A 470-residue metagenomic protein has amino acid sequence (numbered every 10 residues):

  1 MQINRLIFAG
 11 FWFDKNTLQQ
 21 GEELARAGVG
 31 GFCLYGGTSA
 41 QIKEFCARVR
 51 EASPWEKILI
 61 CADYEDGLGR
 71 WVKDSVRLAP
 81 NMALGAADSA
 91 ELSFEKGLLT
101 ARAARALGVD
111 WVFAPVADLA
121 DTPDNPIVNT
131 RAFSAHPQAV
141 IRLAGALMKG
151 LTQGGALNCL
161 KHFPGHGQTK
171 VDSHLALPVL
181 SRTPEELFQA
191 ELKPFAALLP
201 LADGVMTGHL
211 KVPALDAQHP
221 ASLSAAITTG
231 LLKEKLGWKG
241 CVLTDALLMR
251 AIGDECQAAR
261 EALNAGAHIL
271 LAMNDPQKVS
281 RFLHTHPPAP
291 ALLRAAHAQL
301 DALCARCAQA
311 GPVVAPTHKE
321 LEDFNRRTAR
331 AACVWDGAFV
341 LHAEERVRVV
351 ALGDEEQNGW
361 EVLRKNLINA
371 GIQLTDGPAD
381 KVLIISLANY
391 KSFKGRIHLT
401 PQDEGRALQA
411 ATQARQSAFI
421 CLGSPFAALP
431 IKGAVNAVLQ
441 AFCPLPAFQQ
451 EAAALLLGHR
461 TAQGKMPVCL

Functional and structural regions predicted by a protein language model:
M1-G28, E234, E255-L470: Preference for extracellular/luminal or secreted protein segments
G10, F32, G37-P54, I58 (+3 more regions): Second-shell residues forming the walls of enzyme active-site clefts
W12-R26, E91-A103, F188-F195, D254-A259: Short, acidic/polar
V76-S89, A132-S134: A charged helix-plus-loop insertion that forms the helical arch/lid used to bind and gate nucleic-acid substrates
L92-L99, A103-L107, A139-A146, Q189-A197 (+3 more regions): A non-catalytic, amphipathic alpha-helix used as a structural packing/dimerization or gating element in enzyme scaffolds
A117-I127: Short, conserved phosphate-binding/catalytic loop or strand-edge motifs used in phosphoryl-/nucleotidyl-transfer
